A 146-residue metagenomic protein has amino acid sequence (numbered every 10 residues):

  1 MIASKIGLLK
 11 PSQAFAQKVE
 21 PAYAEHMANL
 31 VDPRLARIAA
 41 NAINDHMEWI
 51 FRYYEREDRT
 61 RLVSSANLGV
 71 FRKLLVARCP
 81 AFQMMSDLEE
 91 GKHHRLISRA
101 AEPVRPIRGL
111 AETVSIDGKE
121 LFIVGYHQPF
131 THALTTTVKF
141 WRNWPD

Functional and structural regions predicted by a protein language model:
M1-N41, D58-D146: Acidic, Ser/Thr/Gly/Pro-rich intrinsically disordered interaction regions
N44-E57, R95: Extended, well-ordered alpha-helical segments in internal regulatory regions
